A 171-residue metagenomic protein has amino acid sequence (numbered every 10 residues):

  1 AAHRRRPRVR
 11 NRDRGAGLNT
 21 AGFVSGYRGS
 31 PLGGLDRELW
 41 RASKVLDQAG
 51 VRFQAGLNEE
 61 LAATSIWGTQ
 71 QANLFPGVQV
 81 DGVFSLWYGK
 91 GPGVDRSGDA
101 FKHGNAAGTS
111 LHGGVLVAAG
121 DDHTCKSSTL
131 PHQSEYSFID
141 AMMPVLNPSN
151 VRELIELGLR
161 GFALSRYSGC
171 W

Functional and structural regions predicted by a protein language model:
A1-G158: Thiamine diphosphate
V151-W171: Internal alpha/beta core interface subdomains
